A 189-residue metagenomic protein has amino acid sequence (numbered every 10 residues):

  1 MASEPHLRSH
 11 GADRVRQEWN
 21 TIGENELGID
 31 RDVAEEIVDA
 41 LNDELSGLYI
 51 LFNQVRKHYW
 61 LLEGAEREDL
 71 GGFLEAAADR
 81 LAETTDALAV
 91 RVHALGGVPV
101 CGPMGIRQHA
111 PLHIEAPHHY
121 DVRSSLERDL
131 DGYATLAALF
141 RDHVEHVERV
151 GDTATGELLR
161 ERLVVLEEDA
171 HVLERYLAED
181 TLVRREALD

Functional and structural regions predicted by a protein language model:
M1-L27, R185, D189: Haloarchaeal acidic low-complexity proteome signature biased toward cell-envelope/secretome components but also
A2-S3, P99, P103-R107, A134-T135 (+1 more regions): Long, contiguous binding/interaction regions
R16-E24, D30-G64, L126-R149: Alpha-helical bundle segments that constitute or directly flank the non-heme di-iron/ferroxidase center
A40-L41, H58, V90-R91, M104-V164: Acidic/histidine-rich alpha-helical segments that form the ligand environment of transition-metal centers
N42, S46-Y49, E75-D86, E127 (+4 more regions): Generic structural signal for well-ordered, non-transmembrane alpha-helical segments in soluble/cytosolic regions
N53, E68, G72, T153-E157: Short, solvent-exposed positions on alpha-helices
R56, L62-G105, Y176: Conserved alpha-helical segments that form or flank metal/cofactor-binding pockets of metalloenzymes
G156-L188: Short, contiguous alpha-helical
